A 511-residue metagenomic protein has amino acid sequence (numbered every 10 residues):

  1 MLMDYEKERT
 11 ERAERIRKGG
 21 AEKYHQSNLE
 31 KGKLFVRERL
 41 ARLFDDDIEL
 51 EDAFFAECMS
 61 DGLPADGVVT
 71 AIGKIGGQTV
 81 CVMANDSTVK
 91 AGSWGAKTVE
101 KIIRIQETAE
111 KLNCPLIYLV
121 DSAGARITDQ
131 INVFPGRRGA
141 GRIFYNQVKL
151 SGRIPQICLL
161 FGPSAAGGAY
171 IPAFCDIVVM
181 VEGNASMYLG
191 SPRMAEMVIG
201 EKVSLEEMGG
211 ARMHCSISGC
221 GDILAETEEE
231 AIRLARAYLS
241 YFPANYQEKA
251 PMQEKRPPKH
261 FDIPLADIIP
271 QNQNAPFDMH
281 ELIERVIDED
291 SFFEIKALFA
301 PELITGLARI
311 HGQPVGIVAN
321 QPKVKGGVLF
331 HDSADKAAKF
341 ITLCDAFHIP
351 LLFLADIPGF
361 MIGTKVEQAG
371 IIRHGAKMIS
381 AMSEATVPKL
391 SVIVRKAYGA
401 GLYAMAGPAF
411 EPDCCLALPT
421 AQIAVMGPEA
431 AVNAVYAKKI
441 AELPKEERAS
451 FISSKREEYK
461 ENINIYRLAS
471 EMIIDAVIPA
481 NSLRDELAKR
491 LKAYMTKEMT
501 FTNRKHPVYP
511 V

Functional and structural regions predicted by a protein language model:
M1-V511: Ligand-binding clefts of soluble mixed alpha/beta catalytic domains
